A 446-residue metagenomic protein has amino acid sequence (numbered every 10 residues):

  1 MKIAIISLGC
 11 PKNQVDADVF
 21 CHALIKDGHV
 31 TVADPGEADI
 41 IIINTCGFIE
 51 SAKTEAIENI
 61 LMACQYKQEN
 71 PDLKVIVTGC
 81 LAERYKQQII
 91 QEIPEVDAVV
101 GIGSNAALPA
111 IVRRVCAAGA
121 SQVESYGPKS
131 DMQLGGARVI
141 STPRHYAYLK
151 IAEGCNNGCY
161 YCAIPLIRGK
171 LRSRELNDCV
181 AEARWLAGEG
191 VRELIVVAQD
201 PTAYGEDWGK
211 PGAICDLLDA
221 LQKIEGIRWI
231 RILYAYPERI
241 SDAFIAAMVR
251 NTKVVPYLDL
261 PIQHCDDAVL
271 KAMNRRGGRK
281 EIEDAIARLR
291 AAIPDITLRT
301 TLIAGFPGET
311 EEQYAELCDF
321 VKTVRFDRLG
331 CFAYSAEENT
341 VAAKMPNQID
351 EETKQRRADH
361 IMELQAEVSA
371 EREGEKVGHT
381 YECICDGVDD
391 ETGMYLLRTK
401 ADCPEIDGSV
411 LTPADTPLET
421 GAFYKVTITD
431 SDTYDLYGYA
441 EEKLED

Functional and structural regions predicted by a protein language model:
M1-Y204, A243, M248, L258 (+7 more regions): Proteins enriched for Cys/Gly/acidic motifs involved in redox and nucleic-acid/cofactor modification
I3, I40-I41, A147, L194 (+7 more regions): Conserved beta-strand core positions
S7, Y234, I262-H264, C385 (+1 more regions): Flexible glycine-/small-residue-rich
C10, Y204-G226, A272-R276, A336-E367: Radical SAM enzyme [4Fe-4S]-AdoMet core and its adjacent flexible, acidic and glycine-rich loops/tails across
G36-E37, N156, C265, D390-T392 (+1 more regions): Short strand-connecting beta-turns/loops that link adjacent beta-strands
V75-G79, R84, G188-E312, K322: Conserved SAM/AdoMet-binding glycine-rich loop
C179, V196, I232, L260 (+6 more regions): Conserved, mostly hydrophobic/aromatic
K344-D446: Terminal RNA-binding accessory module
